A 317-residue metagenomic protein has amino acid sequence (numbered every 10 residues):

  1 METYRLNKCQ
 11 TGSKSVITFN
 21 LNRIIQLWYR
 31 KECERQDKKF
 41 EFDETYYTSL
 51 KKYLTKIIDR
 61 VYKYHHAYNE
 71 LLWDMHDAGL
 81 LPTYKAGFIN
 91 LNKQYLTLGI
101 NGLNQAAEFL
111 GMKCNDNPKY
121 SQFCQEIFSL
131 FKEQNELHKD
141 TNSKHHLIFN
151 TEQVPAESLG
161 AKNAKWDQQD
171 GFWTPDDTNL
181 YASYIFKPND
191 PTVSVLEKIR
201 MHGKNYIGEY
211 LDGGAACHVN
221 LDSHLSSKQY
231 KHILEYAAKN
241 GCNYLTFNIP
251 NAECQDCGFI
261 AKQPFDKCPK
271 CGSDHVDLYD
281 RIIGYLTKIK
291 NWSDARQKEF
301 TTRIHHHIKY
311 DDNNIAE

Functional and structural regions predicted by a protein language model:
M1-N92, K113, N117-S121, Q125-P269 (+2 more regions): Conserved catalytic cores of very large enzyme subunits
Q26, Q105, S158, C254 (+2 more regions): A broad, structure-centric signal for solvent-exposed, well-ordered loop/edge residues that line or flank functional
K85-A106: Core structural elements
Q105-K113: Well-ordered alpha-helical scaffold segments within catalytic/enzyme domains
F265-E317: Long insertion/accessory domains within large nucleic-acid-processing enzymes
